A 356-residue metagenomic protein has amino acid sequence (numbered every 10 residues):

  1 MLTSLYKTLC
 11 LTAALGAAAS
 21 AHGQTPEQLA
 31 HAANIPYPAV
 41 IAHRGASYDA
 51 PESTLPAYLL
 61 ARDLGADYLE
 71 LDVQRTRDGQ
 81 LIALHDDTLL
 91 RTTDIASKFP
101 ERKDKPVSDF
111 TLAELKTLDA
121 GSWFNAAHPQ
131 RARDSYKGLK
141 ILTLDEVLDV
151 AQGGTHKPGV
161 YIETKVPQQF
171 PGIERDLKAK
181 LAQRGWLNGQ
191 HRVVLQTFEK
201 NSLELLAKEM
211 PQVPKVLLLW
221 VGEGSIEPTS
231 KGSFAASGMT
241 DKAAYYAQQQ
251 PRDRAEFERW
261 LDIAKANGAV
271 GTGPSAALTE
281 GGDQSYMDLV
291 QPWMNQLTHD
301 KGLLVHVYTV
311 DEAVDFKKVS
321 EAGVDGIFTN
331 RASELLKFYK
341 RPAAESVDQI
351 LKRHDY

Functional and structural regions predicted by a protein language model:
M1-L9: Bacterial N-terminal signal peptides that target proteins for export
T8-A17: Bacterial N-terminal signal peptides
G23-Y356: Phosphate-group recognition and catalysis centered on beta-loop-alpha active-site segments
